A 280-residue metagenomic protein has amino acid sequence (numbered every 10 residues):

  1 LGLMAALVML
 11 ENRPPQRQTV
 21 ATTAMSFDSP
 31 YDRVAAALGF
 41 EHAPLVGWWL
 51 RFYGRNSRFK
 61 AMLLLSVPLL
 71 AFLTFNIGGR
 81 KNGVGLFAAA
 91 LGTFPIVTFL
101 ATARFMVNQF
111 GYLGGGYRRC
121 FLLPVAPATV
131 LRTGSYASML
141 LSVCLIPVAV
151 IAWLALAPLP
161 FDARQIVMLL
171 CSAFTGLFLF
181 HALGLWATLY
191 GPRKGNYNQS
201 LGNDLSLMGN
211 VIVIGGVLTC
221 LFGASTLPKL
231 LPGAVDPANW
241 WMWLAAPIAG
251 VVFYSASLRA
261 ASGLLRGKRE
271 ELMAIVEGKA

Functional and structural regions predicted by a protein language model:
L1-R118, P127-A280: Hydrophobic alpha-helical transmembrane segments of membrane proteins
